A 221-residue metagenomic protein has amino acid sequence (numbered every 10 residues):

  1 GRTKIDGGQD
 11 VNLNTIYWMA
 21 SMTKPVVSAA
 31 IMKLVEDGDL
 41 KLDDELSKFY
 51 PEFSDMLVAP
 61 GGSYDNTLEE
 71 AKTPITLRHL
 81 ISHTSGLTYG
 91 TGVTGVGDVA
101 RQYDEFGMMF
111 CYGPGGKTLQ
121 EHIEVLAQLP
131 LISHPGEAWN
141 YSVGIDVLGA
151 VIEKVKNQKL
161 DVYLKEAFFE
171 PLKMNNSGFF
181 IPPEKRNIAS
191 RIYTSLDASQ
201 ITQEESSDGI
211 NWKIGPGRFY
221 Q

Functional and structural regions predicted by a protein language model:
G1-M19, D39-K41, D55-G62, N66: Short, conserved catalytic-motif segment at the N-terminal edge
R2, L57-Q221: Short, surface-exposed loop or secondary-structure junction motifs that flank catalytic or metal-binding residues
D6, V27-S28, Y89: Short active-site-adjacent helix-start/loop capping segments
T15, T23, V27, T76 (+1 more regions): Ser/Thr-centric signal marking residues that sit in or immediately flank functional binding/regulatory motifs
W18-L46, I145-E153: Active-site SXXK
A30-V35, Y50, I81-T88: Generic hydrophobic/packing signal
K41-K48, K159-Y163: Alpha-helix N-cap and coil->helix boundary residues
S47-M56: Acidic helix-start/capping segments at beta-turn-to-alpha-helix junctions
